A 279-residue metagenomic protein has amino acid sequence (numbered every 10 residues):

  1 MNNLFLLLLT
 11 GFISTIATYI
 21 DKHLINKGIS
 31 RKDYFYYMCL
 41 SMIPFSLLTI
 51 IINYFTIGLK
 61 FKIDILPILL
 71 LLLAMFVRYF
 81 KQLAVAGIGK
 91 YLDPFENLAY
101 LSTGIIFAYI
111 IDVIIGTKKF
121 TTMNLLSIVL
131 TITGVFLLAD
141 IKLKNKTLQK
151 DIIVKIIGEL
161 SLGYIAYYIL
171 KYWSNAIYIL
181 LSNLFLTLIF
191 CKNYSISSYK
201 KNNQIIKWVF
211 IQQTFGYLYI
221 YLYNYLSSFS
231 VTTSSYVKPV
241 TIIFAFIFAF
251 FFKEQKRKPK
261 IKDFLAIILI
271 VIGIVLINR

Functional and structural regions predicted by a protein language model:
M1-K32, S127, L143-I177, I211-Y223 (+1 more regions): Glycine-/small-residue-enriched transmembrane alpha-helix faces in small-molecule transporters and effluxers
N3-L9, I50, I57-A84, L101 (+3 more regions): Loop-to-transmembrane-helix transition segments
L9-I20, K27-F80, L130-T133, I177-S198 (+2 more regions): Transmembrane alpha-helices of multi-pass small-molecule transport proteins
K27-D33, L83-Y100, K119, K171-Y178 (+2 more regions): Structural motif at transmembrane-helix junctions in multi-pass transporters
S41-L48, Y100-I115, F185-I189, Y219-I220 (+2 more regions): Alpha-helical transmembrane segments of compact multi-pass small-molecule transporters, enriched in specific families
P44-S46, T103, A108-D112, T122-D140 (+1 more regions): Hydrophobic transmembrane alpha-helices of multi-pass small-molecule transport proteins
Y54-I65, V113-T122, Y164-A176, S198-K200 (+1 more regions): Membrane-interface helix termini and inter-helical loops of multi-pass transporters
Q204, F250-L269: Interfacial loop-to-transmembrane junctions
